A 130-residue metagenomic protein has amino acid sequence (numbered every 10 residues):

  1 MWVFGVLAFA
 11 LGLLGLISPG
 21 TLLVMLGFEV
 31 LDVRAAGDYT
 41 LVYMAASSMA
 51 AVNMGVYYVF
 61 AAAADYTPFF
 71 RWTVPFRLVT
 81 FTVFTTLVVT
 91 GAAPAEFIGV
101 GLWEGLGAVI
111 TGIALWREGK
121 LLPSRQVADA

Functional and structural regions predicted by a protein language model:
M1, A36-Y43, Y66-T73, A93-E96: Membrane-interface helix-boundary signature
V6-G15, A36-A62, V74-T82: Core segments of alpha-helical transmembrane spans in multipass integral membrane proteins
A10, T82-T86, L106-I110: Transmembrane-helix signature of multi-pass solute transporters
L16-M44, K120-Q126: Interfacial loop at the N-terminal end of multi-pass membrane proteins
S18-P19, G27-F28, D65, V88-A92 (+1 more regions): Short helix-capping/hinge motifs at transmembrane helix termini and TM-loop junctions
A63, F69-W72, T82-G101: Membrane-helix boundary connector in multi-pass membrane proteins
L106-A130: Membrane-water interface at the C-terminal end of transmembrane alpha helices
